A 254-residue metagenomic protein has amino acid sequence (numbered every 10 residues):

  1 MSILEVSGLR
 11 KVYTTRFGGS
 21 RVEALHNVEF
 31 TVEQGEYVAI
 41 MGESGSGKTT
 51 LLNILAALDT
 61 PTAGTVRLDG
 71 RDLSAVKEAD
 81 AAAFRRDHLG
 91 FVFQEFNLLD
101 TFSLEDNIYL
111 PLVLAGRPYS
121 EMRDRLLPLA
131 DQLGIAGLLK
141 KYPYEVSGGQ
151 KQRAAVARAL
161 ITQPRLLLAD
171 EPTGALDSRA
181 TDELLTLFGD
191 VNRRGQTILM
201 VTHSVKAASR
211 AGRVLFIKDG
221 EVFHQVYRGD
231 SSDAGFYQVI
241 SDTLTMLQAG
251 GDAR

Functional and structural regions predicted by a protein language model:
A56: Helix-to-loop junction immediately C-terminal to a conserved catalytic motif
G64-D72: Conserved ABC transporter NBD signature motif
R71-D72, V113, S120-G137: Conserved ABC ATPase "signature" region
R86, K141-Y144, I161-T162, R194: Conserved signature/switch motifs of ABC ATPase nucleotide-binding domains
F102-L110: Short coil-to-helix segment of the ABC ATPase nucleotide-binding domain corresponding to the Q-loop/switch region
I135, L139, A159-L160: ABC ATPase C-loop
Y142-V146, Q150-Q152: Conserved ABC ATPase signature
L167-D170: Catalytic Walker B motif of ABC-type/P-loop ATPase nucleotide-binding domains
